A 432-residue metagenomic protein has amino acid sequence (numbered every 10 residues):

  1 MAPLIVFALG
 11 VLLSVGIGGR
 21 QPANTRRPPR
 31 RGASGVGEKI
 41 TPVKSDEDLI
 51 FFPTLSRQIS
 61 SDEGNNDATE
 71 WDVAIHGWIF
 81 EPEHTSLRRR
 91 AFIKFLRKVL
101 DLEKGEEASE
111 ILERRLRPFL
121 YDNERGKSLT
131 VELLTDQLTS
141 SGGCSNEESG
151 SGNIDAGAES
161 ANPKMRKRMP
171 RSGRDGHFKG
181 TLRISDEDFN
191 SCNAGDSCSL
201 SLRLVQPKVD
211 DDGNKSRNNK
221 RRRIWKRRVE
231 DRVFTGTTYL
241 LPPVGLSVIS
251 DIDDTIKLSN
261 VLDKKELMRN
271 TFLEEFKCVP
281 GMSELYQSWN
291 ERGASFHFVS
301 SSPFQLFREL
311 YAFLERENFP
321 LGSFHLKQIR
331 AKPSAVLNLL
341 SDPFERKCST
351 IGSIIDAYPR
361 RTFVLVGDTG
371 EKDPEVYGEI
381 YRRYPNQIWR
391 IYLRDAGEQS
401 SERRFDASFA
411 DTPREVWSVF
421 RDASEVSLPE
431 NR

Functional and structural regions predicted by a protein language model:
P3, F7-L240, A423-R432: Intrinsically disordered, serine/threonine/proline
P242-V244: Short, small/polar residue-rich loop motifs at catalytic or cofactor-binding pockets
L246-S259: Asp-based phosphoryl-transfer active-site loop
D253, C278-Q287, K347-I355: Structured alpha-helical segments in the cores of large, soluble enzyme domains
K257, L262-V279: Metal-dependent phosphoesterase signature
M268-L273, F296-F298, V336-N338: Surface-exposed cleft-lining segments at the edges of enzyme active sites
T271-S295, F304-R308: Short, acidic loop-to-helix structural element flanking the phosphoryl-transfer center in phosphate-processing enzymes
S302-R432: C-terminal cap/substrate-recognition subdomain and adjoining C-terminal extension of metal-dependent phosphatase-like
